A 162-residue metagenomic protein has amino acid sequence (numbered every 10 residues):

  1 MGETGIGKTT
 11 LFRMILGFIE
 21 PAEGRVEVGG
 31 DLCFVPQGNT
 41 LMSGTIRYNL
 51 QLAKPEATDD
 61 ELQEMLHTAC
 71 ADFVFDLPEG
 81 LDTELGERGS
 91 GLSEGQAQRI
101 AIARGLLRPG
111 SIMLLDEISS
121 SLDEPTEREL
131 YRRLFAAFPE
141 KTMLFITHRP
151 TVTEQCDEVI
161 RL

Functional and structural regions predicted by a protein language model:
E3-I6: Walker A (P-loop) phosphate-binding loop of ABC-type ATPase nucleotide-binding domains
T10, I46-N49, T83-L162: ABC-family ATPase nucleotide-binding domain "signature/switch" substructure
L16: Helix-to-loop junction immediately C-terminal to a conserved catalytic motif
I19-E20, T40, P139, V152: A position-specific signal in ABC ATPase nucleotide-binding domains
A22-D31, E158: ABC nucleotide-binding domain "signature motif"
G29-L32, Q37, E61, E140-T142: ABC transporter nucleotide-binding domains
D31-T40, K54, R88-G89, R149-P150: ABC ATPase nucleotide-binding domain signature
N39-E84: Conserved "ABC signature" C-loop
